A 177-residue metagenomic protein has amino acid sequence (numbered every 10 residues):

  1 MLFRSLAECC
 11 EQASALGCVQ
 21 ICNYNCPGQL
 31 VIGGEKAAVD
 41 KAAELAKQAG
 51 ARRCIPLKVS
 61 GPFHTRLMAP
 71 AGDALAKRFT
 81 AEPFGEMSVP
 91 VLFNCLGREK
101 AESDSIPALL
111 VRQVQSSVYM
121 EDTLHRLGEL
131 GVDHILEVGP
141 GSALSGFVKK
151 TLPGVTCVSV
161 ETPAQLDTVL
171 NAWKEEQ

Functional and structural regions predicted by a protein language model:
M1-S159, D167, A172-K174: Acyltransferase
